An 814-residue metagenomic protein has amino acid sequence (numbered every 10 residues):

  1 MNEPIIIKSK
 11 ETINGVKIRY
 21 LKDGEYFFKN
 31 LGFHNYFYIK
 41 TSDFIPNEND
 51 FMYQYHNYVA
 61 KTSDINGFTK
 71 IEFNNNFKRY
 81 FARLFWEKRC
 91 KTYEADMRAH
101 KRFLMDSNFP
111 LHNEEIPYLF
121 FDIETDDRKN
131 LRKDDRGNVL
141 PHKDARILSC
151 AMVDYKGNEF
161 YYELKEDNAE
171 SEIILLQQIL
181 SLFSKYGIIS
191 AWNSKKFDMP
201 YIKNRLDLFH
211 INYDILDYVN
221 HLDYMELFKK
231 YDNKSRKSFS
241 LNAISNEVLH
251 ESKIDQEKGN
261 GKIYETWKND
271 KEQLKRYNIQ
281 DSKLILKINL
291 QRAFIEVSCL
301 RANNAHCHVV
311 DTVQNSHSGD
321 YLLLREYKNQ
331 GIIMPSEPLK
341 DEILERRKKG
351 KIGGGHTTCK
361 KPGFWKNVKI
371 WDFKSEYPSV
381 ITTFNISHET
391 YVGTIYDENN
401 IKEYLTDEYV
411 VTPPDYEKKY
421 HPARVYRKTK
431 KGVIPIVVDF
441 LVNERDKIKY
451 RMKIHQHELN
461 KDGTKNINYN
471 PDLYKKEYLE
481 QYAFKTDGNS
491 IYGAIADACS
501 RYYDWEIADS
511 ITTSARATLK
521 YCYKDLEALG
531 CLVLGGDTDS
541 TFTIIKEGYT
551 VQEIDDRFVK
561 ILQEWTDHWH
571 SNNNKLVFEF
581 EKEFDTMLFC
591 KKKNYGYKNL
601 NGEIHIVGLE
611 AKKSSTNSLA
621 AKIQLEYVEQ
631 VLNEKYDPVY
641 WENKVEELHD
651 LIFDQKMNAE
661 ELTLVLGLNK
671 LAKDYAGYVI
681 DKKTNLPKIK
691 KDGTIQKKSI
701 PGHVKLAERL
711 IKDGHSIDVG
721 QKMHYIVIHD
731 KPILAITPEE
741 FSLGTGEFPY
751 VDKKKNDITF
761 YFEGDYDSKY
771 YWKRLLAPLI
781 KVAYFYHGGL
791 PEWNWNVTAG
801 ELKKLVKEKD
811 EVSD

Functional and structural regions predicted by a protein language model:
M1-L180, S184-K185, I211, I279-Q280 (+8 more regions): DnaQ-like (DEDDh/DEDDy) 3′-5′ exonuclease domain used for proofreading and 3′-end trimming on nucleic acids
A145-K156, I189-S190, S194-K275, Q280-K283 (+1 more regions): Metal-dependent phosphoesterase core characteristic of DEDDh/y 3'-5' exonuclease domains
M199, I211-D214, Y224, K230-Y231 (+3 more regions): Catalytic nucleotidyl-transfer cores of nucleotide-processing enzymes
K253, T518-T538, T543: Active-site palm subdomain of RNA-directed nucleic acid polymerases
E265-N385, N466-A517, Y521, G535 (+3 more regions): Common nucleic-acid-contacting/processivity interface regions adjacent to the catalytic cores of nucleic-acid enzymes
L300-T312, Y396-N400, D462-T464, W505 (+5 more regions): A glycine-rich phosphate-binding loop feature that marks nucleotide/adenosyl-phosphate handling sites
T541-K560: Catalytic palm subdomain of template-directed nucleic-acid polymerases, centered on the conserved carboxylate motif
D555, V559-D814: C-terminal, non-catalytic extensions of nucleic-acid polymerases
